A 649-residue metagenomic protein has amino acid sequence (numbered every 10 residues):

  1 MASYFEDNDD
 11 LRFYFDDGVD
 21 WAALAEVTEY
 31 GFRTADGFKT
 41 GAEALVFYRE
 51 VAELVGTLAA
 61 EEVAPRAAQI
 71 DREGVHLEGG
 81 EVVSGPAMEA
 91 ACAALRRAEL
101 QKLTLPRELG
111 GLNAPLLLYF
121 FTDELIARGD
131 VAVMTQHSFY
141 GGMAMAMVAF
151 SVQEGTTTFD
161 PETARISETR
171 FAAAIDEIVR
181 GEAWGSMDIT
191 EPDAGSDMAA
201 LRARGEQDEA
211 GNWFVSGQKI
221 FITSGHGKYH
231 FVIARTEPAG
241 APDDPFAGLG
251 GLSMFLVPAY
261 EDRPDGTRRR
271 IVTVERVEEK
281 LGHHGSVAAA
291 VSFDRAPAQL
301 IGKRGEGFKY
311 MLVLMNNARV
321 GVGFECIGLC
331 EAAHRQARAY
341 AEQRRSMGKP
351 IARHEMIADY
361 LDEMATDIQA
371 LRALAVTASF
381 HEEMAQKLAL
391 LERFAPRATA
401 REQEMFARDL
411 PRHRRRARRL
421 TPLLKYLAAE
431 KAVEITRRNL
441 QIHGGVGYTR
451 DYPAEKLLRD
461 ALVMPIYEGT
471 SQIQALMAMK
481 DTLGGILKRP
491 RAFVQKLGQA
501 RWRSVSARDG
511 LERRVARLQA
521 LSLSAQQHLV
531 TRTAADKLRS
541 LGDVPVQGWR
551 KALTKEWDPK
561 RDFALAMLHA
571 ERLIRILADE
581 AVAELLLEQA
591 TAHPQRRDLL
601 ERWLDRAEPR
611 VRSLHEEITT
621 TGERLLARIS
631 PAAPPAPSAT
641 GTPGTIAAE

Functional and structural regions predicted by a protein language model:
M1-E78, V82, T645, E649: Extended, charge-enriched "interface" segments that sit outside catalytic cores
A2-F5, D10, D17-V19, H283 (+3 more regions): Alpha-helix capping/hinge segments and adjacent helical runs
G56, M88-A172, D176, T223-G225 (+2 more regions): Internal helix-loop-helix
Y140, R503-E649: C-terminal amphipathic alpha-helical interaction region
S151-T158, R170-A174, L476-Q526: A structural-propensity feature for long, helix-poor, extended segments
N212, S216-R269: A short core secondary-structure module
E261-E275, K280, V287-A318, R335-A352 (+1 more regions): A glycine-rich, basic-preceded beta-loop-alpha segment at the flavin cofactor/substrate interface of flavin-utilizing
Q369-K425, K560-A564, L587, T591: C-terminal helix-coil-helix/basic helical segment that borders enzyme active sites and/or dimer interfaces and provides
